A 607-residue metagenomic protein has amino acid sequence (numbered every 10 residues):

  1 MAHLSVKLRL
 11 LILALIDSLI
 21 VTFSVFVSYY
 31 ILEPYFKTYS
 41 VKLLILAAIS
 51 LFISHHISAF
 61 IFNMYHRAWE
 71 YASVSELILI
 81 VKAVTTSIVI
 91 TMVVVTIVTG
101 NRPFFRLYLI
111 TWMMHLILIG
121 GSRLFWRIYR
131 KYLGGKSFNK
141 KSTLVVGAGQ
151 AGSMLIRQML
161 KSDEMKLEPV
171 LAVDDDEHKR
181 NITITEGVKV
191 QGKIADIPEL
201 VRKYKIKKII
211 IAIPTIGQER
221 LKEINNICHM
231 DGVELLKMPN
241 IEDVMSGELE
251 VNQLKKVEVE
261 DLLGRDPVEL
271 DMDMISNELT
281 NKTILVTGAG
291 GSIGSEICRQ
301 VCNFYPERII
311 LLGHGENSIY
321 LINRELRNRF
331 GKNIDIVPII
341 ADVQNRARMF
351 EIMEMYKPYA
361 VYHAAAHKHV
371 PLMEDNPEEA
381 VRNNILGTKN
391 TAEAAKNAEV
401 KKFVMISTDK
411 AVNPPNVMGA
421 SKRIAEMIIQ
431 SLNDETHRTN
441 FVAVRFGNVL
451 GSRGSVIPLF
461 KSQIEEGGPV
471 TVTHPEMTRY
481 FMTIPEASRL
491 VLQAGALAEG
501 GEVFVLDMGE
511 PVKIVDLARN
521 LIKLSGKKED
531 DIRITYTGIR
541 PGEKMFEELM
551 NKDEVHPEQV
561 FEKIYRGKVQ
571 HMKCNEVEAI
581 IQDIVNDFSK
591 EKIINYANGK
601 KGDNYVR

Functional and structural regions predicted by a protein language model:
M1-N139, L167, M230, K237: Signature of alpha-helical transmembrane segments in polytopic membrane proteins
A2, E269, M274-E278, S431-N448 (+1 more regions): Strand-loop microenvironment adjacent to phosphate/nucleotide-handling motifs in alpha/beta enzyme folds
A2, Y35, Y129-K237, I241-V244 (+3 more regions): A solvent-exposed beta-alpha-beta segment
V201, K205-K207, P306-E307, M353-Y362 (+2 more regions): Proline-aspartate-enriched helix->loop->beta-strand connector
L221-T283, K396: Flexible, Lys/Arg-rich cytosolic regulatory linkers and terminal tails that connect or flank
D231, G247, H363, H367-E426: Conserved Rossmann-fold NAD(P)-dependent oxidoreductase catalytic core, especially the SDR/UDP-sugar
I284-C302: N-terminal Rossmann NAD(P)H-binding glycine-rich loop of SDR-like oxidoreductase domains
I340-A360: Conserved Rossmann-fold cofactor-binding substructure of NAD(P)-dependent oxidoreductases
